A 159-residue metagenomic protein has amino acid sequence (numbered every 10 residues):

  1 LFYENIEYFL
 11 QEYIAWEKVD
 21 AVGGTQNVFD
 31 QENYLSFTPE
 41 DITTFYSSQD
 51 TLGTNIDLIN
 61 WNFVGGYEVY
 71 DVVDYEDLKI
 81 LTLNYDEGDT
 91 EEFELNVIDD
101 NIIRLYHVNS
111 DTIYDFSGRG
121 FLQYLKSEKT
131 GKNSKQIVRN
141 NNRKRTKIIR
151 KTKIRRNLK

Functional and structural regions predicted by a protein language model:
L1-N62, V72-K159: Lipid interaction determinants
